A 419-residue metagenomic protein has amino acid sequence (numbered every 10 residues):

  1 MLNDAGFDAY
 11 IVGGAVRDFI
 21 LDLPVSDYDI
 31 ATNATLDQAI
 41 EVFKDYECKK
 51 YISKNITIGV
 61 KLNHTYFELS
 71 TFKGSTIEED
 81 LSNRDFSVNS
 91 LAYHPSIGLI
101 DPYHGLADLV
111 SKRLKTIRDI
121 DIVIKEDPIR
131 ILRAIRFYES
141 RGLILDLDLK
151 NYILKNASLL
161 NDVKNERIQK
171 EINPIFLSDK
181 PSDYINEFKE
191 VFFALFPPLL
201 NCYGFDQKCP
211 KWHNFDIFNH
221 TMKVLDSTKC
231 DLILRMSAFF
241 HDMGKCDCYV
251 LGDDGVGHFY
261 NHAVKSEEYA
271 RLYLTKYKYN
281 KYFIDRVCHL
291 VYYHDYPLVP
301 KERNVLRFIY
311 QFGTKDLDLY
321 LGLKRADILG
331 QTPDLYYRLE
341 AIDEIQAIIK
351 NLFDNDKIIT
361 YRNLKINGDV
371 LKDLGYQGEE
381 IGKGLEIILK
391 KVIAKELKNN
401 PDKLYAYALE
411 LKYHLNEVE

Functional and structural regions predicted by a protein language model:
M1-E419: Catalytic cores of the polymerase beta-like nucleotidyltransferase superfamily and closely associated nucleotide
